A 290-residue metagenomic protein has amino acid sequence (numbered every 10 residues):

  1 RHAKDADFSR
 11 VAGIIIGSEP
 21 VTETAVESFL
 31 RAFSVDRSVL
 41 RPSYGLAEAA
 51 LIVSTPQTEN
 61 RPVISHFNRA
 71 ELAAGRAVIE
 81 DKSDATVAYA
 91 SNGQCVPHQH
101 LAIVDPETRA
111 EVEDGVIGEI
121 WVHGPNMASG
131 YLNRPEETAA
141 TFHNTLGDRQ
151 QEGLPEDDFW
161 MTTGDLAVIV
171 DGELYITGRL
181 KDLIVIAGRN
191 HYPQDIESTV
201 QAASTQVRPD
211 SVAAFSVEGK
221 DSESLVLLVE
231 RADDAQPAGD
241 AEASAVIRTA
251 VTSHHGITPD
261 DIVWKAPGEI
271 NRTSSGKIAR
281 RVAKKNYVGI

Functional and structural regions predicted by a protein language model:
H2-T86, H100, T108-E111: Gly/Ser/Thr-rich phosphate-binding loop
I14, H98, A102-G115, G130-R134 (+3 more regions): Long hydrophobic segments that form regular secondary structure
I15-E19, A90-S91, W121, I186-N190 (+3 more regions): Hydrophobic alpha-helical scaffolding
A70-Y89, A110, M127-G164, E197: Conserved ANL (AMP-binding/adenylate-forming) active-site segment centered on the GW(Y/F)…HTG consensus within
A77-W121, G153, D171: Conserved beta-loop-beta connector loops within the AMP-binding
V112-E113, Y175-T177, N271, A279: Generic structural signal for well-ordered beta-strand positions
G124-G130, A140, D158-H255: AMP-binding/adenylate-forming catalytic core of the ANL superfamily
S211-S216, V226-L227, R248-I290: Conserved C-terminal "lid"/linker of ANL adenylate-forming enzymes
